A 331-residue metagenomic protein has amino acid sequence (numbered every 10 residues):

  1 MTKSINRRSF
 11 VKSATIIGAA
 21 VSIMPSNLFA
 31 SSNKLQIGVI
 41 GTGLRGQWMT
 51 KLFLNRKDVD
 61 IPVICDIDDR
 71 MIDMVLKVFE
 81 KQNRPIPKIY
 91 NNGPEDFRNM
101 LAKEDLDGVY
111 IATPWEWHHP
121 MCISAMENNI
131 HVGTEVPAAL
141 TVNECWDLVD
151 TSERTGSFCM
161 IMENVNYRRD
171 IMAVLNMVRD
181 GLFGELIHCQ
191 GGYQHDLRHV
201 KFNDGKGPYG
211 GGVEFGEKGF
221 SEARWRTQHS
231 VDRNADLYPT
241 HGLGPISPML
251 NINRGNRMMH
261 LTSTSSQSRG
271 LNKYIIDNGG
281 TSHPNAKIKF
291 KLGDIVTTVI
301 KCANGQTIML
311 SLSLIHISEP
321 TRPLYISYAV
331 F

Functional and structural regions predicted by a protein language model:
T2-T134, N143-W146, D150-F158: N-terminal glycine-/serine-/threonine-rich beta1-alpha1-beta2 phosphate-ribose binding loop of Rossmann-like
G41, R154-M160, V165-K289: Predominantly a Rossmann-like dinucleotide-binding segment in NAD(P)-dependent oxidoreductases
E135-P137, E163: Short beta->alpha connector loops at strand-helix junctions that form conserved, small/polar/Pro-enriched
L140-N143, R169: Conserved PLP phosphate-binding loop immediately N-terminal to the Schiff-base lysine helix in PLP-dependent enzymes
D294: Short, small/polar residue-rich loop motifs at catalytic or cofactor-binding pockets
T298-N304: Active-site beta-strand termini and strand-to-loop segments that position acidic
T307-M309: Short, mixed charged/polar active-site loops that provide acid/base catalysis or chelate metal/phosphate cofactors
S313-V330: Residue-level detector of conserved catalytic or cofactor/ligand-binding positions in enzyme active sites
